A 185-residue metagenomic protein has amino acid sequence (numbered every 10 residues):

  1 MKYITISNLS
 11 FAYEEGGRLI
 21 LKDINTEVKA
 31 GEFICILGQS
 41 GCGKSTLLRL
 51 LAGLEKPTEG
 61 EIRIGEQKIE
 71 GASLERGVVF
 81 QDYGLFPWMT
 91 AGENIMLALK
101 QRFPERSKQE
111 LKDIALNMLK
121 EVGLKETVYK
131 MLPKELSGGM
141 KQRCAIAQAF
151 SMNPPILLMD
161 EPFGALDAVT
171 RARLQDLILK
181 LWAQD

Functional and structural regions predicted by a protein language model:
L37-Q39: The feature captures the beta-strand-to-loop junction immediately N-terminal to the Walker
A52: Helix-to-loop junction immediately C-terminal to a conserved catalytic motif
M89-A98: Short coil-to-helix segment of the ABC ATPase nucleotide-binding domain corresponding to the Q-loop/switch region
S107-T127: Conserved ABC ATPase "signature" region
L132-L136, M140: Conserved ABC ATPase signature
N153: Conserved catalytic motifs of ABC-family nucleotide-binding domains
L157-D160: Catalytic Walker B motif of ABC-type/P-loop ATPase nucleotide-binding domains
